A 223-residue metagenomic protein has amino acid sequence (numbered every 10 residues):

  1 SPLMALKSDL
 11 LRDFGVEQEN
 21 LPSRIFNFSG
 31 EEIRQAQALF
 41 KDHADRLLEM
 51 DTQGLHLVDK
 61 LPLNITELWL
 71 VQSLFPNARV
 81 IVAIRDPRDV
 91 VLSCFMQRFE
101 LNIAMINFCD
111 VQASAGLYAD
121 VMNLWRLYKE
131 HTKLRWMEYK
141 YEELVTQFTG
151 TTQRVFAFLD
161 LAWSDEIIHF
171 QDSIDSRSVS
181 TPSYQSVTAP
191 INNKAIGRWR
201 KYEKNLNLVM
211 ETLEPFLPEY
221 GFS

Functional and structural regions predicted by a protein language model:
S1-S73: Phosphate-binding active sites in nucleotide-utilizing proteins
P2-M4, P87-V90, L144-T146: Conserved nucleotide-binding/hydrolysis micro-motifs of P-loop NTPases
L21, G30, R34-L55, V91-E138 (+1 more regions): PAPS-dependent sulfotransferases, especially Golgi type II membrane carbohydrate sulfotransferases
L57-D59, R79-A83, E138-Y141: Structured core elements
P62-L63, E143-V145: Short, flexible loop/turn elements at secondary-structure junctions
I65-L68, D89-V90, M122: Conserved coil-to-alpha-helix start sites within the AMP-binding
L68-V71, E143, T149: Short gly/Ser/Thr-rich phosphate-binding loop of adenylate-forming enzymes
V71-F95: Conserved phosphate-donor/acceptor-positioning beta-strand/loop module used by diverse small-molecule
